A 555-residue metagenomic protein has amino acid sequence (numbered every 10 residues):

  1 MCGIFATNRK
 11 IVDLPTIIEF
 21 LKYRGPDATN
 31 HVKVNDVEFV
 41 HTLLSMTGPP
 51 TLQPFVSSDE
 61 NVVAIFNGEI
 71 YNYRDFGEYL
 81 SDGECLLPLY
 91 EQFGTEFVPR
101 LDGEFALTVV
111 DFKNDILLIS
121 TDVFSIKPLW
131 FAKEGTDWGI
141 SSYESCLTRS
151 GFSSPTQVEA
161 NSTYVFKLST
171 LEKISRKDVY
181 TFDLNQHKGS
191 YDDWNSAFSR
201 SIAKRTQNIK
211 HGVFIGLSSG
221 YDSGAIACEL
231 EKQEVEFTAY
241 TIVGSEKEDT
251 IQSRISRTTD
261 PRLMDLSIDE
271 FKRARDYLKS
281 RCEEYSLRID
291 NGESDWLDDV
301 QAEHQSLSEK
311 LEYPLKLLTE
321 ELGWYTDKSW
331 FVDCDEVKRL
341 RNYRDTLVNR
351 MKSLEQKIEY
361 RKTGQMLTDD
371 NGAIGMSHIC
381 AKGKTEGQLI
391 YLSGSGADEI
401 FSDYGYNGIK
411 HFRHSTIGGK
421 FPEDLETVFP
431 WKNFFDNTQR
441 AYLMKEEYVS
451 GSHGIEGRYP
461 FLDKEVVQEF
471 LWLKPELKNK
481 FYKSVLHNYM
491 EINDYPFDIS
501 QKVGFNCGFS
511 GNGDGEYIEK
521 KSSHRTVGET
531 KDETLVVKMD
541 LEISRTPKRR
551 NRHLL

Functional and structural regions predicted by a protein language model:
M1, G387, S395, H411-L555: Adenosyl-5′-phosphate
M1-D265, L307, L311, S329-V332 (+3 more regions): Cysteine-centered catalytic environments shared across enzyme families
R74, I116-L117, K127-P128, D222 (+4 more regions): Short catalytic/ligand-binding loop motif for oxyanion handling, primarily in non-cytosolic enzymes, centered on
D82, L101, S190, W194 (+7 more regions): Hydrophobic (often cysteine-bearing) scaffold residues that line and stabilize catalytic clefts of nucleotide/cofactor
L87-P88, G224-C228, S377-A381, S402 (+1 more regions): Short, hydrophobic alpha-helix immediately C-terminal to the catalytic nucleophile
E104, I209-F214, K272-N291, D295-Q305 (+6 more regions): Conserved adenosine/adenylate-binding substructure
R254-R257, R281, G408-H411: Short, hinge-like loop/turn segments at secondary-structure boundaries
D265-I268, V332-D335, I499-F505: Acidic carboxylate-rich catalytic motifs and surrounding loops in phosphoryl-/glycosyl-chemistry enzymes
